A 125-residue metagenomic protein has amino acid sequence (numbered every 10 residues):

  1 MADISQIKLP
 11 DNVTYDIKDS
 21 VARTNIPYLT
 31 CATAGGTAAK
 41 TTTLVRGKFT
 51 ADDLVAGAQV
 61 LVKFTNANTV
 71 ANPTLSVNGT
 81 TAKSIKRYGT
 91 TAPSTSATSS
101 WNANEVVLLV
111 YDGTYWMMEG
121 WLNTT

Functional and structural regions predicted by a protein language model:
M1-K18, T124-T125: Short, intrinsically disordered N-terminal pre-domain segments
I7-L9, T24, G47, Y88: Positively charged, low-complexity intrinsically disordered regions
D11, F64, Y111: Residues on the solvent-exposed faces and adjacent turns of beta-rich solenoids used to engage binding targets
D11, V21, A38-A39: Low-complexity intrinsically disordered segments
T14, R23, Y115-M118: Tryptophan-centered short beta-strand motifs
V21-Y28, L122-T125: Low-complexity, Pro/Thr/Ser/Gly/Ala-rich linker/spacer regions in secreted, extracellular modular proteins
N25-T81, M117: Exposed extracellular interaction/assembly regions and N-terminal maturation sites
A67-T125: Acidic, glycine/polar-enriched metal-coordinating patches/loops that mediate binding to polyanionic ligands
